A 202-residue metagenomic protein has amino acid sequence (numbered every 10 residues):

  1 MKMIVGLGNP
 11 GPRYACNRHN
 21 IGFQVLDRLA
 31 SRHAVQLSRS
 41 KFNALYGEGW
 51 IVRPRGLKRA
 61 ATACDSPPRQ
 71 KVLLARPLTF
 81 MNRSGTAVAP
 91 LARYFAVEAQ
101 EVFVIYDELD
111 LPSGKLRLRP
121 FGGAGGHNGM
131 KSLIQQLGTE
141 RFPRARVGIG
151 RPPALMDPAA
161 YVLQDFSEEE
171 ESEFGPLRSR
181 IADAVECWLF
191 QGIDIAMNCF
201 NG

Functional and structural regions predicted by a protein language model:
K2-F121, K131-A145, P152-D157, Q164 (+1 more regions): Nucleotide and nucleotide-moiety/phosphate-recognizing core
A124: Conserved TIR/SEFIR loop-to-helix hotspot centered on a Trp-containing motif with a nearby acidic residue
